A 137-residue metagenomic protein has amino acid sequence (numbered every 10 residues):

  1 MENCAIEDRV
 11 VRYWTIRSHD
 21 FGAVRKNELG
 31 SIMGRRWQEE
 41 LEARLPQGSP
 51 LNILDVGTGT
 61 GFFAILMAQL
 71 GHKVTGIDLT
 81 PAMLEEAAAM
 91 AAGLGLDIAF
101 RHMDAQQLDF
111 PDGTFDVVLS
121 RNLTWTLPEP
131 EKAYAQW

Functional and structural regions predicted by a protein language model:
M1-G48: Conserved class I S-adenosyl-L-methionine
R25, A88, D112: Short, flexible helix/strand-to-coil boundary loops that buttress conserved ligand/catalytic motifs in alpha/beta
N52-V56, T60-Q107: Class I SAM-dependent methyltransferase SAM/SAH-binding core
Q106-V117: A short acidic, Gly/Pro-enriched loop at the edge of an enzyme's catalytic core that lines a small-molecule cofactor
V117-P130: A short SAM/SAH-binding and catalytic strip from SAM-dependent methyltransferases
E131-W137: A short glycine-rich, Lys/Arg-flanked "PGG" loop and its adjoining helix->strand segment in the class I
